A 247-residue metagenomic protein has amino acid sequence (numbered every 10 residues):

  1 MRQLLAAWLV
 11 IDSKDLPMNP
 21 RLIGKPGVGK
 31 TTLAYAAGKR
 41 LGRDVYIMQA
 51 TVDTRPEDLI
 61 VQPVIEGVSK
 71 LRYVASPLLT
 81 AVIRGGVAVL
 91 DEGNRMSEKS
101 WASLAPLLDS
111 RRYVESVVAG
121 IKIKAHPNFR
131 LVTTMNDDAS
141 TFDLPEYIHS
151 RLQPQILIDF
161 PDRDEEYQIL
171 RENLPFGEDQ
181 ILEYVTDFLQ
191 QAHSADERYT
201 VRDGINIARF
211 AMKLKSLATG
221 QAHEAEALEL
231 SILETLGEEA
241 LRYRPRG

Functional and structural regions predicted by a protein language model:
M1-G247: C-terminal regulatory/interaction module of P-loop NTP-utilizing enzymes
